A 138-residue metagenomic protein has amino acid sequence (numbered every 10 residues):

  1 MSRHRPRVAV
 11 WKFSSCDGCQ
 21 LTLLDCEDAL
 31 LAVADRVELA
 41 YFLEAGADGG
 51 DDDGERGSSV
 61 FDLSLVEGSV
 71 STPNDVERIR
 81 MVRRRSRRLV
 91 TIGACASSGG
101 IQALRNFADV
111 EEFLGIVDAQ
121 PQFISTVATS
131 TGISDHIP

Functional and structural regions predicted by a protein language model:
M1-P138: Iron-sulfur-associated redox domains of electron-transfer enzymes in respiratory and anaerobic energy metabolism
